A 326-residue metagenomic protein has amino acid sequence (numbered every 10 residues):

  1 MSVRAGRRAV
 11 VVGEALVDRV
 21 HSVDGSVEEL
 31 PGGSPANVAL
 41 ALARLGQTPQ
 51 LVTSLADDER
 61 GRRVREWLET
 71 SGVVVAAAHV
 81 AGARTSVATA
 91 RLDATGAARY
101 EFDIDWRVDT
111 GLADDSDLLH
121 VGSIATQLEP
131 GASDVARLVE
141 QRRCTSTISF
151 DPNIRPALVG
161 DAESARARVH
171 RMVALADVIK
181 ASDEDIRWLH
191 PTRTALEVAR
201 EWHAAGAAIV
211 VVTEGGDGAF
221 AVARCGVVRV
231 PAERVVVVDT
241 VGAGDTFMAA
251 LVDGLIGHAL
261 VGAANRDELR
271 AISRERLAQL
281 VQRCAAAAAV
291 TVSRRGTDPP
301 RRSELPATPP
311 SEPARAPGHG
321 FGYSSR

Functional and structural regions predicted by a protein language model:
M1-R8, P191-R326: Conserved phosphate-binding/catalytic region of the ribokinase-like
M1-V23: Positively charged, low-complexity intrinsically disordered leader regions
E14, T53-D57, N153: Cofactor-binding loop segments of dinucleotide-utilizing enzymes, especially the Rossmann-like FAD- and NAD(P)+-binding
R19, Q47-L128, I148, A307-R326: Conserved N-terminal subdomain of the carbohydrate kinase-like
G25-L42: Short catalytic helix/loop segments, enriched in acidic residues and glycine and frequently bearing histidine
A39-T48, G254-I256: Alpha-helix C-terminal capping segments
L40, V87-R91, G218-A221: Short beta-strand scaffold segments in enzyme catalytic cores
L118-R200, A207, D217-G218: Conserved beta-alpha-beta core of the PfkB/ribokinase-like small-molecule kinase fold
